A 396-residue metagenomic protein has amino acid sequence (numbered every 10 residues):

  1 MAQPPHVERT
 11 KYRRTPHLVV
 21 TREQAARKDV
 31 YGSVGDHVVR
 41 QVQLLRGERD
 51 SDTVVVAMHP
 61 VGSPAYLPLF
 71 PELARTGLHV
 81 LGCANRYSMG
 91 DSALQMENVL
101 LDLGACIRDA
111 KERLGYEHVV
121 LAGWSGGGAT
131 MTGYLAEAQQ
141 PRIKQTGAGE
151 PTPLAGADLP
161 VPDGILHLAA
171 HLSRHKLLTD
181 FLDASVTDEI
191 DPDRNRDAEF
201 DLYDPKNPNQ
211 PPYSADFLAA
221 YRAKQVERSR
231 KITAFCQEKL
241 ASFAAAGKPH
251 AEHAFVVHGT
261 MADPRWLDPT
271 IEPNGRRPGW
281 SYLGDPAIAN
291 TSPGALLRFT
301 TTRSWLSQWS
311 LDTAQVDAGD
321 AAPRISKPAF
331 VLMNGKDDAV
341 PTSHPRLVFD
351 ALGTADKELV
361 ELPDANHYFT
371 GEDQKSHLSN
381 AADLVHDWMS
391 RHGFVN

Functional and structural regions predicted by a protein language model:
A2-T53, G371-E372, L378-S379: N-terminal cap/lid segment of alpha/beta-hydrolase-fold proteins
H37, L45-L78, G82-M89: Short, surface-exposed "cap/lid" segments of acyl-processing enzymes
A65-L67, L177, A314, D338-H344: Conserved alpha/beta-hydrolase "acid-adjacent" motif
R86-V120, K375-S379: Catalytic nucleophile-loop/oxyanion-hole region of alpha/beta-hydrolase and closely related hydrolase-like folds
D109-E112, H118-I190: Primarily recognizes the serine-hydrolase "nucleophile elbow" in alpha/beta-hydrolase and SGNH/GDSL folds
L154-Y282: Alpha/beta-hydrolase-fold enzymes
I325, V331-M333, D337: Short beta-strand/loop motif that positions the catalytic acidic residue of the alpha/beta-hydrolase fold
P363-N396: Catalytic active-site module of serine/aspartate enzymes centered on a nucleophile-bearing elbow/loop
